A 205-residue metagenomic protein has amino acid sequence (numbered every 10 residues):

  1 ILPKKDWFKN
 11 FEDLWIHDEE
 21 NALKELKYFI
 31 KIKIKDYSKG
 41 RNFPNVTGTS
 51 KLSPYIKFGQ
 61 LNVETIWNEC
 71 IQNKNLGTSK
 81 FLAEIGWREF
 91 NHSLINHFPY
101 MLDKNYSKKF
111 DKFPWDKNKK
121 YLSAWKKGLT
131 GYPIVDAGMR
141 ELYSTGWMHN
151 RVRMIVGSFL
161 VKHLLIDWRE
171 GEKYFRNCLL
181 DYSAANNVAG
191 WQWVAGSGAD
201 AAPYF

Functional and structural regions predicted by a protein language model:
I1-K109: Glycine/tryptophan-enriched, flexible segments
K4, N45-V46, W67-N68, P114-K119 (+2 more regions): Short acidic (Asp/Glu) and glycine-rich catalytic loops that position anionic groups and cofactors
E25, K51, I66-E69, F81 (+4 more regions): Short, hydrophobic/aromatic alpha-helical segments in well-folded domains
I71, F90, I95, P99 (+6 more regions): Hydrophobic alpha-helix feature that most strongly marks membrane-spanning transmembrane helices and their immediate
H92, K120-I166: C-terminal substrate/ligand-recognition segments
Y100-L129: Helix-loop-helix junctions that connect adjacent transmembrane helices in secondary transporters/permeases, recognized
K112-P114, Y174-F205: C-terminal, helix-dominated tail/subdomain
